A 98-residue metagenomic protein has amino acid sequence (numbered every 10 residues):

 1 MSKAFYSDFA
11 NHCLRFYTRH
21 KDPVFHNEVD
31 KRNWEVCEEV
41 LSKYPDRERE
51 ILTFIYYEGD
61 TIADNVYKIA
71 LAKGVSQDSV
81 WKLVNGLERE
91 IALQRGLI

Functional and structural regions predicted by a protein language model:
M1-K43, A72-K73, R95-I98: N-terminal interaction/assembly modules
H20, Y44, I55-G59: Generic structural signal for hydrophobic core residues of well-folded globular domains
R32-V36, I55, V84: Residue-level signal for functionally critical sites in structured catalytic/ligand-binding pockets
I51-L52: A short pre-motif secondary-structure segment
E58-Q77: Helix-turn-helix DNA-binding module
V84-G96: C-terminal flanking helix
